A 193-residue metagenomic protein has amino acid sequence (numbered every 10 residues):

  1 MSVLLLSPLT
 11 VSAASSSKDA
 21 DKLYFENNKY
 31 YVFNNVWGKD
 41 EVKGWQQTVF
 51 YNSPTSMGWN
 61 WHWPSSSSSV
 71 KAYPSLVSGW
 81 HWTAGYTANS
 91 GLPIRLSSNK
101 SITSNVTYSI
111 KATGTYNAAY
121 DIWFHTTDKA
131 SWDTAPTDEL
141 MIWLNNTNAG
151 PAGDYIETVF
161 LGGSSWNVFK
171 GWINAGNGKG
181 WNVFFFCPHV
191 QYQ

Functional and structural regions predicted by a protein language model:
L4-S15: Sec-dependent signal peptide cleavage junction
L5, I122, F184-P188: Short beta-strand element of the conserved SAM-dependent methyltransferase core
A14-S90, E139, N145, V190: Aromatic (Trp/Tyr/Phe) and Gly/Pro-enriched flexible surface segments
T48-S56, F160-G162, W172-K179: Short, ordered beta-strand-loop transition motifs
P74-T158: Extracellular-facing segments of soluble proteins and assemblies that are Gly/Ser/Thr-biased and enriched in aromatics
I156-L161, S165-W166: Extracellular secretory-pathway ectodomains of glycoproteins
S164-Q193: Domain-length functional cores that host ligand/cofactor binding and catalytic or interaction surfaces in mature
